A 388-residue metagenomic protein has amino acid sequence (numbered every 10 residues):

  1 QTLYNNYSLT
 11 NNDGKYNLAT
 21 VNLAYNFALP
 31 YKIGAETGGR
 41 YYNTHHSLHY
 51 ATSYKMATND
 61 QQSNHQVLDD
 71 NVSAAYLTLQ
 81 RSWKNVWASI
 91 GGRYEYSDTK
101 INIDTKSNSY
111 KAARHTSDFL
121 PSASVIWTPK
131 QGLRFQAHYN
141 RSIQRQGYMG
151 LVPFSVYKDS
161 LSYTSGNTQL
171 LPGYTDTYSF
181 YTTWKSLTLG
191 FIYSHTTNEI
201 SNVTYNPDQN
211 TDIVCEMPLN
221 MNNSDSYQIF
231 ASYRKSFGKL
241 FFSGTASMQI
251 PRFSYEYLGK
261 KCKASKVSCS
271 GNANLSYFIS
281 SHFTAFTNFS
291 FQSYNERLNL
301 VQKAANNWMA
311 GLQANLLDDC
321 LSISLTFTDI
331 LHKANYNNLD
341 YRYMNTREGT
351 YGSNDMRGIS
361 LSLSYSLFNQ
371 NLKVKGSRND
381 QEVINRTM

Functional and structural regions predicted by a protein language model:
Q1-I103, T128, G132, L187-F191 (+1 more regions): Face-selective signature of the C-terminal outer-membrane beta-barrel domain
G14, N64-D70, R114, I143-T197 (+2 more regions): Outer-membrane beta-barrel signature, preferentially recognizing the C-terminal barrel domain of Gram-negative
N17-L23, N71-L77, F119-V125, D176-F180 (+5 more regions): Hydrophobic, lipid-facing positions within transmembrane beta-strands of outer-membrane proteins
A35-G39, V86-G92, P121, F135-A137 (+9 more regions): Transmembrane beta-strands of outer-membrane beta-barrel proteins
Y41-S47, W83-N85, Y94-K100, Y139-R145 (+9 more regions): Transmembrane beta-strands of outer-membrane beta-barrel pores
D98-I101, Q131-T177, F191-T211, I330-M344: Surface-exposed extracellular loop regions of Gram-negative outer-membrane beta-barrel proteins, predominantly
C215, N220-Q292: Gram-negative outer-membrane beta-barrel transporters
L316-M388: C-terminal beta-signal and adjacent terminal beta-strands/loops of Gram-negative outer-membrane beta-barrel proteins
